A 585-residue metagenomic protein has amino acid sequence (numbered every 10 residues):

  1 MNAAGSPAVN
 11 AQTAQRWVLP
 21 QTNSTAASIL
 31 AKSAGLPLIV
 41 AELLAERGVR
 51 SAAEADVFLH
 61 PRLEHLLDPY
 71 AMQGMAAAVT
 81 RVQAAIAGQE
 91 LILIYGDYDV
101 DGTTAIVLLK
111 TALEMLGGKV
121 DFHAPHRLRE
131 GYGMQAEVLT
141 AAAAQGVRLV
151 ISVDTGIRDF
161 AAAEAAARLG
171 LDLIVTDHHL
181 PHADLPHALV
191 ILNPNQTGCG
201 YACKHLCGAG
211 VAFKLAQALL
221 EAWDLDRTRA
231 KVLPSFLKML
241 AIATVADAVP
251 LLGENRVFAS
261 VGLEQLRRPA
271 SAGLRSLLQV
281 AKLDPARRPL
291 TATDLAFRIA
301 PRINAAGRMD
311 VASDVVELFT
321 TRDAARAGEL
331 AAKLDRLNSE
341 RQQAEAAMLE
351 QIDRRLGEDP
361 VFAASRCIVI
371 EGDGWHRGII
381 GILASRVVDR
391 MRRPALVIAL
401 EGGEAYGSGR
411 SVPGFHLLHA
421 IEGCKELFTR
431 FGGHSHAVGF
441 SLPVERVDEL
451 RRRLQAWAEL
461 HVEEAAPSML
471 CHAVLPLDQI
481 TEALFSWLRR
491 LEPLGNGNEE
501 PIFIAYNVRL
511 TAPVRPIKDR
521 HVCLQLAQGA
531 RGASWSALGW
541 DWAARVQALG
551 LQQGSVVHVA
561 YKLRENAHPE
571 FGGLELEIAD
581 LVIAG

Functional and structural regions predicted by a protein language model:
M1-L19, A167-D184, A270: An acidic intrinsically disordered interaction segment
N2-A53, Y70-A71, V474, V508-R509 (+3 more regions): Low-complexity, acidic/Ser/Thr- and charged residue-rich accessory regions of DNA metabolism proteins
N10, A84-G88, R326-I370, F415 (+1 more regions): Mid-to-C-terminal polyanion-binding domains and interfaces
P20-S24, I29-G146, L169-G170, E221-E445: Hydrophobic helix-and-loop "lid/oligomerization" segment in the mid-to-C-terminal part of catalytic domains
L44, I151, N304, L488 (+1 more regions): A residue-level signal for conserved active-site and pocket-lining positions in enzyme catalytic cores
I106-V107, Q135-A136, A163, L185 (+4 more regions): Conserved strand-to-helix beginnings and helix N-cap segments that scaffold or border functional pockets
D121, I174, L549: Conserved beta-strand positions in the Rossmann-like core of class I SAM-dependent methyltransferases
A142-R148, S152, G156-V249, I421: Conserved phosphate-handling catalytic cores of large alpha/beta enzymes
